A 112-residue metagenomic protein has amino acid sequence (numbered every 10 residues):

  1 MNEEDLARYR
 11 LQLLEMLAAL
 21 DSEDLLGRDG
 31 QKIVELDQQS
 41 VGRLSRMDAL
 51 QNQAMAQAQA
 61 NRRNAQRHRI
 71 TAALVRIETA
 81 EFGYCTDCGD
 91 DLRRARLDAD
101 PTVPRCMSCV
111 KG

Functional and structural regions predicted by a protein language model:
M1-T79, A99: Interaction interfaces in information-processing and related assembly proteins
T79-G83, D90: Conserved RNAP core-binding helix
G83-T86, P104: Cys/His-enriched microdomains
D87-C88, S108: Short, cysteine/histidine-rich loop/knuckle motifs that typically chelate Zn2+
L92-R93, K111: Short functional micro-motifs and their immediate structural scaffolds
R94-D98: C-terminal structural segments of small proteins and small subunits
D100-G112: Cysteine-rich micro-motifs
